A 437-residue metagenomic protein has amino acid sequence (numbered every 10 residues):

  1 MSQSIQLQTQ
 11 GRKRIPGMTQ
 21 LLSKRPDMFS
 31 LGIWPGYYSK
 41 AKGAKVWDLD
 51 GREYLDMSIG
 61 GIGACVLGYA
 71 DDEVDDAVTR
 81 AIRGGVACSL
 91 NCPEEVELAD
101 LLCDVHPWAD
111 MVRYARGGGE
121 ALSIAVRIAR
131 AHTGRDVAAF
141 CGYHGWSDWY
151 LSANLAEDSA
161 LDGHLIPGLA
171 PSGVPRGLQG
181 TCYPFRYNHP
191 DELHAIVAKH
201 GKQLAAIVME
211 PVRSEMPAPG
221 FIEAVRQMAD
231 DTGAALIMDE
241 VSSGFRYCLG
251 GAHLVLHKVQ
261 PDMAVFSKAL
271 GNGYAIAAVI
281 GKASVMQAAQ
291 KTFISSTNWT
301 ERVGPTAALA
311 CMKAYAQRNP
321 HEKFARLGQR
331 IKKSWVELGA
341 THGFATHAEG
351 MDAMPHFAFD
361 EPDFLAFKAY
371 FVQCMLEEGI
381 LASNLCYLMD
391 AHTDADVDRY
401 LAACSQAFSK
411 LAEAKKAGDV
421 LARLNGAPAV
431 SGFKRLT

Functional and structural regions predicted by a protein language model:
M1-K40: Active-site-adjacent loop/helix segments that line or gate small-molecule/cofactor pockets in enzymes
E53-R135: Glycine-rich loop-to-alpha-helix module at the N-terminal edge of alpha/beta enzyme cores
A99-Q203: PLP-dependent aspartate aminotransferase-fold enzymes
H189-I196, P211-A235, C248: Active-site core of PLP-dependent enzymes with the aminotransferase class I/II
L256-A288, T300-A307: Active-site PLP attachment segment
C311-V336: Structural signature of PLP-dependent enzymes
A316-R318, E377-T437: PLP-dependent enzyme catalytic core of the Aspartate aminotransferase-like
G328-V372, A422-T437: Conserved PLP-binding catalytic core of the aspartate aminotransferase-like
